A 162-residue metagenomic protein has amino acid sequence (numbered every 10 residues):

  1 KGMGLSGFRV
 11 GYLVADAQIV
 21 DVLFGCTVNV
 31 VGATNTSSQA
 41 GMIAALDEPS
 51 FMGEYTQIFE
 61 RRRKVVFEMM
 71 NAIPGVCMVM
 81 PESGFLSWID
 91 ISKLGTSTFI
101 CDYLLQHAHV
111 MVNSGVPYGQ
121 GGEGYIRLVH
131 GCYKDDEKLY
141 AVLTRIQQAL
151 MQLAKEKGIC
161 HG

Functional and structural regions predicted by a protein language model:
G2-E60, F67-M69: Conserved core segment of the aminotransferase class I/II
V14-I19, D47-P49, D90-L94, Y133-K134 (+1 more regions): Short loop segments at secondary-structure junctions
Q39, I43, F59-F67, M78-I91 (+1 more regions): Conserved glycine-rich beta-strand-loop-beta hairpin in the small C-terminal domain of fold type I
P49-S50, P74, A108: Structural motif
N71-V79, A154-C160: Surface-exposed helix-capping loop/turn segments at secondary-structure junctions
P74-M78, M111-V116: A short linear hydrophobic-aromatic micro-motif
Y103-M111, G119-G162: PLP-dependent enzyme catalytic core of the Aspartate aminotransferase-like
